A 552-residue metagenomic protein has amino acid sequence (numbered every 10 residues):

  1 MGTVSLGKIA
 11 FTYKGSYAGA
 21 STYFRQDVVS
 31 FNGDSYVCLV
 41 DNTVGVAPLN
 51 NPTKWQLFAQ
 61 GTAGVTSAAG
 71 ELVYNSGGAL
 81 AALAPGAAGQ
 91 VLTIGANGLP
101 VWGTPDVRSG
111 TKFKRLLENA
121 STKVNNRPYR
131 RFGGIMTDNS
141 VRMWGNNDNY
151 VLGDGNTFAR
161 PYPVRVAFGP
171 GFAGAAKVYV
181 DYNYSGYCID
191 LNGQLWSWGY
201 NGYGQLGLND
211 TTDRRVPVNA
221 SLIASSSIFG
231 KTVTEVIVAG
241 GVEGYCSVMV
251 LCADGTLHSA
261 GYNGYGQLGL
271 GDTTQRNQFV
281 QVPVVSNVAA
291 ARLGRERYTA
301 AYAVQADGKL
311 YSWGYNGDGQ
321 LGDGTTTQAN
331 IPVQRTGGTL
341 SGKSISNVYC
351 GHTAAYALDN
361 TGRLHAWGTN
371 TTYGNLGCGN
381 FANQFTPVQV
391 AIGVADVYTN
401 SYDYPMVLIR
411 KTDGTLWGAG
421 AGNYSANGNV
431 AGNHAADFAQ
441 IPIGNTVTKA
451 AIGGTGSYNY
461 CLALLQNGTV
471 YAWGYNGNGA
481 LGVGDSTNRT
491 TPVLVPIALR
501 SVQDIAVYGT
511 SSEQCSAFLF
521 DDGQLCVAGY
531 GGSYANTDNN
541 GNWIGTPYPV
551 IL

Functional and structural regions predicted by a protein language model:
M1-Y17: Short, intrinsically disordered N-terminal pre-domain segments
T3, S21-G33, L49, T53-V107: Extracellular repetitive beta-rich solenoid segments
Q26, G45, A68-G70, A88-G89 (+4 more regions): Glycine-centered loop/turn motifs
Q26-V29, C38, L72-V73, L92 (+4 more regions): Extracellular/surface recognition and adhesion modules
F31-N42, G414, G523: Disulfide-stabilized extracellular beta-strand modules
V40-P48, N536-T537: Short, surface-exposed beta-strand/turn "edge" patches of beta-sheet domains
P105-L552: Eukaryote-biased RCC1-like beta-propeller repeat architecture
